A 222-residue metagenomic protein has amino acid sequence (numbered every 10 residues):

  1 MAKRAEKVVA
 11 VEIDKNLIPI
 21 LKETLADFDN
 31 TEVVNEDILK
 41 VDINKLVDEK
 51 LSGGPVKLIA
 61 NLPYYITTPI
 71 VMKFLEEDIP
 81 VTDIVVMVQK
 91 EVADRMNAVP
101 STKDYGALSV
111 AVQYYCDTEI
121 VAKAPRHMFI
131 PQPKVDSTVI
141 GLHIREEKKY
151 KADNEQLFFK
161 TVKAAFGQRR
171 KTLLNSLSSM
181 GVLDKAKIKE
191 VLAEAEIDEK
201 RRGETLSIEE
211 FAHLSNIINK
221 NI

Functional and structural regions predicted by a protein language model:
M1-K160, E204, H213: Catalytic cores of RNA-modifying enzymes
T138, L142-I144, Y150-K187, A195-D198 (+1 more regions): An accessory alpha-helical subdomain
E190: Glycine-rich loop/turn
E194-I222: Short, amphipathic C-terminal "tail helix"
